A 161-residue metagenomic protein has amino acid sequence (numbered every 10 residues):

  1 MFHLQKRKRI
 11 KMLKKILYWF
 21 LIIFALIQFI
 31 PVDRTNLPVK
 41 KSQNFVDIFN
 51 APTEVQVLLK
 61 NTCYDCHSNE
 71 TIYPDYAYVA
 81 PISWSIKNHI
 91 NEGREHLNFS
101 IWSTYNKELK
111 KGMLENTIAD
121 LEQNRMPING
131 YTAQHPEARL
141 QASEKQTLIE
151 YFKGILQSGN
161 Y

Functional and structural regions predicted by a protein language model:
F2-F49, G154-Y161: Post-cleavage N-terminal segment of exported redox proteins
T35-N50, F99-T104, N129-Q134: Sequence context of c-type cytochrome heme-c attachment sites
D47-V55, Y78, L109, L140: Extracytoplasmic/periplasmic, Sec-exported soluble proteins
A51-Y64, I86: Sequence/structural segment immediately N-terminal to covalent heme-attachment motifs in c-type and related
L59-E70, M126, L148: The canonical Cys-X-X-Cys-His
D75-P81: Short cysteine/histidine-rich zinc-coordinating motifs and their immediately flanking basic loops
K87-D120, P136-K145: Electron-transfer interface patches adjacent to heme c in soluble/periplasmic c-type cytochromes and di-/multiheme
N124-R125, T132, P136-N160: C-terminal capping alpha-helices of c-type cytochrome domains
